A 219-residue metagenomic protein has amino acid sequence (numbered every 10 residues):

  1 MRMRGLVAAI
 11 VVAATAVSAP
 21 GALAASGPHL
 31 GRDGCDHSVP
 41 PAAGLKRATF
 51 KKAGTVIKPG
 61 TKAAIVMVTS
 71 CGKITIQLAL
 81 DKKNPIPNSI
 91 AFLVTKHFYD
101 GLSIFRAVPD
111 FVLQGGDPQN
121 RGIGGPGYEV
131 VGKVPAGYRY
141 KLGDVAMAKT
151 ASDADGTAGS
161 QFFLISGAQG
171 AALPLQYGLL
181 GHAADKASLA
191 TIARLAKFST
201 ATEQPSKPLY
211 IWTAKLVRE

Functional and structural regions predicted by a protein language model:
R2-V12, S18-E219: Cyclophilin-like peptidyl-prolyl cis-trans isomerases
